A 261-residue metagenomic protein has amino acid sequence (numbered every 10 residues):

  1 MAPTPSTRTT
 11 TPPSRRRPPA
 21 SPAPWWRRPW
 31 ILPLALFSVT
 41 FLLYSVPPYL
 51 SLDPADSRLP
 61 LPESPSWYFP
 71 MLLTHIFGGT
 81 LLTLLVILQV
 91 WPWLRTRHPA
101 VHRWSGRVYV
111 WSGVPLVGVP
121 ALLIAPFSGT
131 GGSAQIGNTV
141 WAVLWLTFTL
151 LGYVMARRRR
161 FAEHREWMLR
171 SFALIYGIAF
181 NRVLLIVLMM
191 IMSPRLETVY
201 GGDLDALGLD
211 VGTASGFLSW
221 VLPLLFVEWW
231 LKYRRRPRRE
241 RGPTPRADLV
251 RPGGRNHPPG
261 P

Functional and structural regions predicted by a protein language model:
A2-P261: Alpha-helical membrane insertion/targeting regions
